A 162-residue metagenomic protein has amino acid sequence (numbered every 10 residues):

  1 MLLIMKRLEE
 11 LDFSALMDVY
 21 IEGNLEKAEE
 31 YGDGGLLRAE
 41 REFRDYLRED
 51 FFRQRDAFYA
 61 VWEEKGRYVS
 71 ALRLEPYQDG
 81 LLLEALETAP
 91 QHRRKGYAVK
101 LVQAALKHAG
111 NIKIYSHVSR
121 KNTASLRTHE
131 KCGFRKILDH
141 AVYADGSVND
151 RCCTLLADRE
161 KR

Functional and structural regions predicted by a protein language model:
M1-I21, L25-E30: A short beta-loop-alpha structural element at the N-terminal edge of CoA-dependent acyl/N-acetyltransferase catalytic
I21-R48: Conserved GNAT-fold acetyl-CoA-binding loop/helix
D45-A60, L82: A short helix-loop-beta-strand connector motif used in the catalytic cores of GNAT acetyltransferases and, in some
Y59-V61, R67-E75, L82-E87: Conserved beta-strand in the GNAT
A85-R93, V118-K121: A short, internal acetyl-CoA/4′-phosphopantetheine-binding micro-motif in the GNAT/acyltransferase core
H92, G96-A104: Conserved acetyl-CoA pyrophosphate-binding loop and the N-cap/start of the following alpha-helix in GNAT-like
V99, R120-L138: Conserved active-site alpha-helix within GNAT-family acetyltransferase domains
A109-R120: Conserved GNAT acetyl-CoA-binding A-motif
